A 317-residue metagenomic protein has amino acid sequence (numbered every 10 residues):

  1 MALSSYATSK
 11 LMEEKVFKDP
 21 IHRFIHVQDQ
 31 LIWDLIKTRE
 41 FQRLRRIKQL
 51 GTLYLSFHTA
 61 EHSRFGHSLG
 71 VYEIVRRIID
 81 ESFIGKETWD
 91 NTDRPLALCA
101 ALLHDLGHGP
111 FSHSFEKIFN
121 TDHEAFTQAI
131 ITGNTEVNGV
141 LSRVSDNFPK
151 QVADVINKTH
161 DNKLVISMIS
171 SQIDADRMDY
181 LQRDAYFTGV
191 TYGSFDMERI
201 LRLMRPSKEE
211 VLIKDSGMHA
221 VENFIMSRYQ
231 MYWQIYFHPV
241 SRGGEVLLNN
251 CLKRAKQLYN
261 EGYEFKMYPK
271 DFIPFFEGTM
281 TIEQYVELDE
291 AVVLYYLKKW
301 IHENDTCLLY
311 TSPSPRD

Functional and structural regions predicted by a protein language model:
A2-Q49, L53-C99, G107-Y310: Sequence-structural signature of the catalytic-core scaffold of metal-dependent phosphohydrolases that act on
Y310-D317: Conserved small/polar residues in nucleotide/adenosyl-binding loops
